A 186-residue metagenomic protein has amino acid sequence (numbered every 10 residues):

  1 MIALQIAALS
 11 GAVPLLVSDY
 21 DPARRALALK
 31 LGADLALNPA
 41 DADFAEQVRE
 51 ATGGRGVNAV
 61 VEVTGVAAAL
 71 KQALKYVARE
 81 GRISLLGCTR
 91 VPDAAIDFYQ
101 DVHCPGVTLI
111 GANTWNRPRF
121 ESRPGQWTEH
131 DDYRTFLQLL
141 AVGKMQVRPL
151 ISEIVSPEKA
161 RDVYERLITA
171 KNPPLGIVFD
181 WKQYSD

Functional and structural regions predicted by a protein language model:
M1-A42, E46, A59: Mid-domain Rossmann-like dinucleotide-binding core that forms the NAD(H)/NADP(H) cofactor-binding site
Y20, G54, S84, V91 (+4 more regions): C-terminal capping/lid region of NAD(P)-dependent oxidoreductase domains
R49-E50, I96-I151, D162: C-terminal substrate-binding/catalytic core of Rossmann-like NAD(P)-dependent dehydrogenases/reductases
A51-A59: A glycine-rich helix->loop->beta "capping" turn within Rossmann-like NAD(P)(H)-dependent oxidoreductase domains
N58-V61, S84: N-terminal Rossmann-like NAD(P) cofactor-binding module of classical short-chain dehydrogenase/reductase
V63-K71: Beta-loop-alpha module in the N-terminal Rossmann-like domain of NAD(P)-dependent dehydrogenases, especially those
T64, G87-R90, N113-W115: Short strand-turn motif at the edge of the Rossmann-like AdoMet-binding core
V77-R79: Helix-to-beta-strand junctions that scaffold the AdoMet/dcAdoMet cofactor pocket in Class I SAM-dependent enzymes
